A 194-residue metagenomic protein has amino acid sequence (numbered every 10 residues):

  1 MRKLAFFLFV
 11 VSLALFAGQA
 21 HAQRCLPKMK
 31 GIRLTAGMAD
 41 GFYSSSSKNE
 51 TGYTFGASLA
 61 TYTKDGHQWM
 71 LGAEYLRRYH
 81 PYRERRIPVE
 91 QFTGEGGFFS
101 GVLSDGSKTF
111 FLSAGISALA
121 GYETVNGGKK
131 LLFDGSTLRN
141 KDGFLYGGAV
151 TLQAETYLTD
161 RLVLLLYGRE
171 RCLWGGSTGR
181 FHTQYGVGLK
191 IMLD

Functional and structural regions predicted by a protein language model:
M1-M29, D194: Cleavable N-terminal export/targeting peptides
H21-G72, K190-D194: Short glycine/proline- and aromatic-enriched beta-strand/turn motifs that initiate or cap beta-hairpins
K28-I32, N49-F55, R86-G94, F110 (+2 more regions): Residues that define the transmembrane beta-barrel architecture of outer-membrane proteins
F42-S45, H80-I87, D134-N140, C172-G176: Extracellular loop and loop/strand-boundary signature of outer-membrane beta-barrel proteins
S58-F133, L162, I191-D194: Gram-negative (and chloroplast) outer-membrane scaffold detector with strong preference for beta-barrel transmembrane
R78, Q153-D194: Predominantly the C-terminal beta-signal and adjacent terminal strand-loop region of outer-membrane beta-barrel
I116-A120, G148-L152, G168-E170: Hydrophobic alpha-helical segments of small multi-pass membrane proteins
L138, L145-T156: Acidic, glycine-rich flexible loop segments
